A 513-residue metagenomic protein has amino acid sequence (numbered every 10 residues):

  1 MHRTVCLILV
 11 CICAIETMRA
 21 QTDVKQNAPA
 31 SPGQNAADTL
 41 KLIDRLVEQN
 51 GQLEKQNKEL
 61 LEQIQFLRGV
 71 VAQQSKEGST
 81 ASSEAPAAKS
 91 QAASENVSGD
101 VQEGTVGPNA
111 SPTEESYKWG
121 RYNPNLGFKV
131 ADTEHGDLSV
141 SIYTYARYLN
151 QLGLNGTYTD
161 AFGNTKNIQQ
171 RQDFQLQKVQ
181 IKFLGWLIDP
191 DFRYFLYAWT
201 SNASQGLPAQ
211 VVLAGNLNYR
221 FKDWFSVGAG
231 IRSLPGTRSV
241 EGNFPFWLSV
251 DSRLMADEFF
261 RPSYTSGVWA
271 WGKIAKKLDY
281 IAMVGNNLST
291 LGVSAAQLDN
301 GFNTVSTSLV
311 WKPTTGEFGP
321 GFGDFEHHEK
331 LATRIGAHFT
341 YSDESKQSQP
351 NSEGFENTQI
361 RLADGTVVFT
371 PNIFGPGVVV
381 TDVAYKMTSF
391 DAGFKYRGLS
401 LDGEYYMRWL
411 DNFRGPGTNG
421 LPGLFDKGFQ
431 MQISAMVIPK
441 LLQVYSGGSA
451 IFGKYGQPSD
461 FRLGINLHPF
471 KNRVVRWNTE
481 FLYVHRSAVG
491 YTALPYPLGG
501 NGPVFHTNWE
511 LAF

Functional and structural regions predicted by a protein language model:
M1-T4: Positively charged n-region of N-terminal signal peptides that target proteins for export
C6-E16: Bacterial N-terminal signal peptides
A20-Y145, K277, G319-G321: N-terminal periplasmic/intermembrane-space "pro-region" immediately following the signal or transit peptide
D44, Y143-Y145, D251, D391 (+1 more regions): Acidic side chains
S111-E114, G153, H328-F513: Outer-membrane beta-barrel pore domains
Y122, R261-P262, V383-A384: A short catalytic or substrate-binding loop motif that flags glycine-/basic-rich loops and adjacent residues that bind
L126-D160, T165-T290, Q297-E317, G323-R334 (+5 more regions): Outer membrane beta-barrel
